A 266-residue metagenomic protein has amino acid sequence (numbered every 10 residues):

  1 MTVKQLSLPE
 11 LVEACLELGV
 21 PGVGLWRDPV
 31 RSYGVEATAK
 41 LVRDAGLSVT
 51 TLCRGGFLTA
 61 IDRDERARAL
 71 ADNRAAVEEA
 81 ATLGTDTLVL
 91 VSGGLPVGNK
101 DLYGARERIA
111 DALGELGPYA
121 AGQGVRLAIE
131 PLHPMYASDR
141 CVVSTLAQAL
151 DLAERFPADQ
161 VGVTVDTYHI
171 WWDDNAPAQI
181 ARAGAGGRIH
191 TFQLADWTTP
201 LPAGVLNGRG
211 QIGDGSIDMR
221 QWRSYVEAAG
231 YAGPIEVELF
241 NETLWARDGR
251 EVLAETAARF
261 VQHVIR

Functional and structural regions predicted by a protein language model:
T2-G19, T85, V143-V165, W171-R266: Histidine-acidic metal/acid-base catalytic patches
T2-V3, R27-P29, G55-L58, S92-P96 (+4 more regions): Active-site-proximal loop/turn and secondary-structure-junction residues that shape catalytic pockets, frequently
S7, R63-G162, W172: Active-site acidic/histidine proton-transfer and metal-coordination neighborhood in alpha/beta enzyme cores
V12-Y33, L41, C53-G56: N-terminal substrate-binding region of glycoside hydrolase catalytic domains
G24, T51-C53, V89, A128 (+2 more regions): Conserved beta-strand positions in the central sheet of alpha/beta enzyme cores
G24-D44, S92-D101, Y136-A137: Glycine-rich, proline-tolerant flexible connector loops at the mouths of alpha/beta enzymes
T38-G56, I109-Q123, A147-F156, I217-S224: Alpha-helix-loop-beta-strand connector modules within alpha/beta enzyme cores
